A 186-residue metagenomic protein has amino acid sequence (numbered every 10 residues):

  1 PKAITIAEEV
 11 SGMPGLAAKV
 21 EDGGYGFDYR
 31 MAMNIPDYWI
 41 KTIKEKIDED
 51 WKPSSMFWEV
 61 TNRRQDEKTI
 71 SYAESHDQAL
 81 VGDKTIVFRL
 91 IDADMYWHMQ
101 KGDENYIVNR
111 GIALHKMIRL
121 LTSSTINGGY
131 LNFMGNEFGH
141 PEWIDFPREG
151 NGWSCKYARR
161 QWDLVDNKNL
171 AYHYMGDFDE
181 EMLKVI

Functional and structural regions predicted by a protein language model:
P1-A158, D166, K184-I186: Conserved alpha/beta catalytic core and glycan-binding cleft of carbohydrate-active enzymes
R160-I186: Aromatic- and carboxylate-lined catalytic core of secreted/periplasmic carbohydrate-active enzymes
